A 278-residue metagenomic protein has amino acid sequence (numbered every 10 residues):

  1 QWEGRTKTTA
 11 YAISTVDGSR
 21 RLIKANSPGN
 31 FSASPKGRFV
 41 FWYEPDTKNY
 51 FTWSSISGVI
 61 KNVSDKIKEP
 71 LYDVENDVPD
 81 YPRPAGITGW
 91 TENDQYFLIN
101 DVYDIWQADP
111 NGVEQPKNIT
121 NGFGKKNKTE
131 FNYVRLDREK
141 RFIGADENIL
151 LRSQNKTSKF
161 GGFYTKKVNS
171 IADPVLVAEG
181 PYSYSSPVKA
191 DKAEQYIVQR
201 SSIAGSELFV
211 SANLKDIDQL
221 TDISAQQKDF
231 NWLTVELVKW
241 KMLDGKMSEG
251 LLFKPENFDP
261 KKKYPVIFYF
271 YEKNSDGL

Functional and structural regions predicted by a protein language model:
Q1-K48: A conserved hydrophobic secondary-structure block that centers on an alpha-helix together with its immediately flanking
Q1-K7, S55, Y72-G89, N93-Q95 (+3 more regions): Short, conserved, GDST-rich strand-edge loop motifs in beta-rich repeat architectures
W2-K7, P45-D46, I99-N100, N155-F160 (+1 more regions): Short, solvent-exposed loop/turn segments at conserved positions within beta-propeller repeat blades
E3-D17, T52-G58, Q107, Y164-N169 (+1 more regions): Beta-propeller blade signature
S19-I23, D73-V78, K117, D173-A178: A short beta-strand motif characteristic of beta-propeller blades
F31-F39, E44, T88-Y96, K140-E147 (+3 more regions): Blade-terminus and WD-like Trp-Asp/Gly-His loop motifs, strongest in beta-propeller folds
G58-R83, I119-R141, P181-Y182, D222-E236: Surface-exposed loop and turn segments in beta-propeller and other repeat-based domains that flank or scaffold
V188-L278: Serine-hydrolase catalytic core recognition
